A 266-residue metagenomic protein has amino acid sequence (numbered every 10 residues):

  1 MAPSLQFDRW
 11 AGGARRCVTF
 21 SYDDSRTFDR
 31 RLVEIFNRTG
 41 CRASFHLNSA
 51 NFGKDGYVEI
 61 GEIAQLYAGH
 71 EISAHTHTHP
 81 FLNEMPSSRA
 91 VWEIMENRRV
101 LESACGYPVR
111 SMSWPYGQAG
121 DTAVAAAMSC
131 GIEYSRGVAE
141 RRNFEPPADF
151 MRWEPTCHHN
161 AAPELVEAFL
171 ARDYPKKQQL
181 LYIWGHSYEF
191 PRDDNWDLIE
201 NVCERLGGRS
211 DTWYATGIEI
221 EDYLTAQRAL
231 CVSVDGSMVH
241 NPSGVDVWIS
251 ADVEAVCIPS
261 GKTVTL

Functional and structural regions predicted by a protein language model:
M1-R30: Boundary/entry segment of secreted carbohydrate-active catalytic domains
A2-W10, R38-G40, G53, E102 (+2 more regions): C-terminal domain-boundary segment and adjacent tail
T19-F20, E71, T212: Hydrophobic "anchor" residues on beta-strands that sit immediately upstream of conserved functional sites
Y22-S25, T76, S187, G217: Active-site metal-binding loops of divalent metal-dependent hydrolases
T27-R31, G120-A123, W248: Short, well-ordered alpha-helical microsegments
N37-E133, A139-C157, Q178-S187: Metal-dependent polysaccharide deacetylase catalytic core of the NodB/CE4 family, i.e., the active-site-bearing domain
S87-W92, P163, D193-W196: Non-membrane alpha-helical structural segments and their capping/turn regions in soluble enzymes
P163-Y174: A short, acidic, amphipathic alpha-helical segment used as a generic capping/interface helix at domain edges
